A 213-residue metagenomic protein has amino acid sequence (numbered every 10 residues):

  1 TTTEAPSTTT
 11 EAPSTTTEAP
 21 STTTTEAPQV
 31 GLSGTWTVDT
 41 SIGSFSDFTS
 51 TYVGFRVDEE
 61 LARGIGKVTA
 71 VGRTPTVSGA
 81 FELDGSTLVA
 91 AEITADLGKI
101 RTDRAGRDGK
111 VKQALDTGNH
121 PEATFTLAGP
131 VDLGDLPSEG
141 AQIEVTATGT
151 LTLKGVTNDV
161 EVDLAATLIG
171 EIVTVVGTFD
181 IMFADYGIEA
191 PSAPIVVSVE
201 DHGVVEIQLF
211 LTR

Functional and structural regions predicted by a protein language model:
T1-R213: Low-complexity, acidic/polar, glycine-enriched regions of mature
